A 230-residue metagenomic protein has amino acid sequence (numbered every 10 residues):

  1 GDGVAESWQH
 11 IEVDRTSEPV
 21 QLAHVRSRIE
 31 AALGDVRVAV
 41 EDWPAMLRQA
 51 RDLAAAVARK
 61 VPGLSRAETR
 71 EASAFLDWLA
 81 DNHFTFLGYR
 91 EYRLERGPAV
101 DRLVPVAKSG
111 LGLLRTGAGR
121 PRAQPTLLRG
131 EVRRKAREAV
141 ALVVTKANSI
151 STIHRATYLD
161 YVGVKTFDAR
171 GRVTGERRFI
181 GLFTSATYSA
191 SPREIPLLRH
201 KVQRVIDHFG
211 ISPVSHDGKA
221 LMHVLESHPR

Functional and structural regions predicted by a protein language model:
G1-V13: Extended charged low-complexity segments that act as oligomerization/scaffolding linkers
R15-P19: Helix N-cap motif at beta-to-alpha junctions
V20-R230: Charge-rich interaction surfaces and accessory domains that mediate macromolecular binding and assembly
